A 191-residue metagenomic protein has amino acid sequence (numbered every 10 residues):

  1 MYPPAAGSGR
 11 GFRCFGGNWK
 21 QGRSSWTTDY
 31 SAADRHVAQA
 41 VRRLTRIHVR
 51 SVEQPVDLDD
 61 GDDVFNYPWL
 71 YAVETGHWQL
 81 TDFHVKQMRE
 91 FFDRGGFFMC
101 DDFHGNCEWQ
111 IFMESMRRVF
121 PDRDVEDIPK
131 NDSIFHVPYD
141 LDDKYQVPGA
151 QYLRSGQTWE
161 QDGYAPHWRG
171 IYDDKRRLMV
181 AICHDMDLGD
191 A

Functional and structural regions predicted by a protein language model:
M1-W69, V73-G76, D187-A191: Aromatic-Pro/Gly-enriched surface loop or interdomain linker that acts as a lid/target-recognition segment
F12-F15, E108-A191: An acidic, glycine-rich "communication" segment
A32-H36, A40, F83, Q87 (+3 more regions): Extracytoplasmic/secreted proteins, especially bacterial periplasmic and envelope-associated proteins
I47-D57, C100-H104, R123-N131: Surface-exposed patches in mature extracellular/periplasmic domains of secreted proteins
S51-D59, T81-Q87, Y164-H167: Alpha-helical scaffolding within the catalytic cores of extracellular/periplasmic polymer-degrading hydrolases
G61-N66, F91-D93, I171-R176: Extracellular/periplasmic catalytic domains that process cell-envelope and extracellular macromolecules
P68-A72, F97-D101, D124-D127, M179-C183: Structural recognition of the beta-strand scaffold that forms the well-ordered cores of secreted hydrolase catalytic
W69-W109: Short alpha-beta junction capping motif
